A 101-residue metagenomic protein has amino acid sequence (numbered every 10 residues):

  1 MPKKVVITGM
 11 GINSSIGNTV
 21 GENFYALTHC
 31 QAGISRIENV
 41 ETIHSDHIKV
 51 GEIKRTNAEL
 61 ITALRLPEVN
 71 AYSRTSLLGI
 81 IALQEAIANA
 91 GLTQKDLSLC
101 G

Functional and structural regions predicted by a protein language model:
M1-G101: Conserved "HGTGT" condensation-loop signature of ketosynthase/thiolase-family condensing enzymes that catalyze
